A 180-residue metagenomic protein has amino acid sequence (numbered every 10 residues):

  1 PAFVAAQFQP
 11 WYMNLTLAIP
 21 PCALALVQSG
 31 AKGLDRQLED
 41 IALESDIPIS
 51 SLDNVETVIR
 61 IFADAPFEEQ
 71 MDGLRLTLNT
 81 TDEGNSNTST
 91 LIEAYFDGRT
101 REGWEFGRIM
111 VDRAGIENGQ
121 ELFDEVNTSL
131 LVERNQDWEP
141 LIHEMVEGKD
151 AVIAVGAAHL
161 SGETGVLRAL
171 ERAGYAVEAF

Functional and structural regions predicted by a protein language model:
P1-L122, V126: Structured, acidic catalytic/metal-binding patches in enzyme active sites
E121-F180: A cross-kingdom marker for long, charged
